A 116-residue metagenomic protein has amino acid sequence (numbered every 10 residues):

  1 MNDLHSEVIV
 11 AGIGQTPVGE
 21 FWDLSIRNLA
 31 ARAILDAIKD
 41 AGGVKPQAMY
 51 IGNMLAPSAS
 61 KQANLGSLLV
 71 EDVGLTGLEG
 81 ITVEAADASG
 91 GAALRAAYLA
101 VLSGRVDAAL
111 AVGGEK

Functional and structural regions predicted by a protein language model:
M1-G80, L99-S103, L110-K116: Conserved "HGTGT" condensation-loop signature of ketosynthase/thiolase-family condensing enzymes that catalyze
G80-G90: Active-site nucleophile and cofactor-binding loops and adjacent substrate-binding regions of central metabolic enzymes
G91-L99: Conserved phosphate-binding catalytic cores of ATP/NTP-utilizing and phosphoryl-transfer enzymes
